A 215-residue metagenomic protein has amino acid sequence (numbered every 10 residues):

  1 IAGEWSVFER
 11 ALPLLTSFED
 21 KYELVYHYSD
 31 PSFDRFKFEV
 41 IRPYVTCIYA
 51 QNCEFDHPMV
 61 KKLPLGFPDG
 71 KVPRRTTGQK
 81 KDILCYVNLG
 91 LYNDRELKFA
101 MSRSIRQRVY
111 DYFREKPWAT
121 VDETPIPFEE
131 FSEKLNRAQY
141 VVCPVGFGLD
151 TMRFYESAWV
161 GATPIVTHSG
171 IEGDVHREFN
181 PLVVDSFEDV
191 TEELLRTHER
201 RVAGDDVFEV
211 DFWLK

Functional and structural regions predicted by a protein language model:
I1-Y155, W159, T163-L182, D205-L214: Nucleotide-sugar donor-binding catalytic core of glycosyltransferases
F187-K215: A charged, aromatic-enriched C-terminal amphipathic alpha-helix characteristic of glycosyltransferases across folds
